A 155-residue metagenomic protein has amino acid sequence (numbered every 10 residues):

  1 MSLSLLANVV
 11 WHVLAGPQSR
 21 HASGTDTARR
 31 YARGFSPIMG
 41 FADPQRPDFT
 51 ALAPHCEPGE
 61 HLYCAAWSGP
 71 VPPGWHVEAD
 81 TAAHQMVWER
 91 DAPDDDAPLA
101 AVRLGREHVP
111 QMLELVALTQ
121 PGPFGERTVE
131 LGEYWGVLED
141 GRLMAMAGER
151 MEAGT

Functional and structural regions predicted by a protein language model:
M1-D95: Acyl-donor-binding surface of acyltransferase catalytic domains
M1-S4, Q85, E89-G122: Short amphipathic alpha-helix that is part of the acyltransferase structural core
S19, A28, S36, V116-T119 (+2 more regions): Small-side-chain structural scaffolding
T27-R29, G74, A92, M112 (+2 more regions): Short, flexible coil/linker segments at or flanking structured domains
F41, W88, R106, E139 (+1 more regions): Active-site donor-binding loop signature of nucleotide-sugar glycosyltransferases
A79-T81, H108, T128: Solvent-exposed, flexible loop/coil residues
P123-T155: A conserved beta-strand-loop-helix scaffold within acyl/acetyltransferase catalytic domains
